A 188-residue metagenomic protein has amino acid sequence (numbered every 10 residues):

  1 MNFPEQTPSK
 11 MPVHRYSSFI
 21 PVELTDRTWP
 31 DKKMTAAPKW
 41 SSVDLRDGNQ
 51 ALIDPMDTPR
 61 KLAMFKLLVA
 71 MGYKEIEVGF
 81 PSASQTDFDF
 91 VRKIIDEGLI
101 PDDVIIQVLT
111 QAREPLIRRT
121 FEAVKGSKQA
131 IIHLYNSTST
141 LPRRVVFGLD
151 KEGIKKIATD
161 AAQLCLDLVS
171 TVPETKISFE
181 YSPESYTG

Functional and structural regions predicted by a protein language model:
N2-D47: N-terminal amphipathic alpha-helix/helix-capping segment at the start of soluble metabolic enzymes
R27, M34, T58, S82-I95 (+2 more regions): Active-site-adjacent beta->alpha loops and helix N-cap segments on the catalytic face of soluble alpha/beta enzymes
W29-P55, H133-F147, V172-E180: N-terminal small/glycine-rich loop or linker at the start of catalytic domains across soluble metabolic enzymes
K61-P81: Catalytic domains of carbohydrate-active enzymes, especially glycoside hydrolases
K74-I100, V104, V108-Q111, N136-V146 (+1 more regions): Glycine-rich, proline-tolerant flexible connector loops at the mouths of alpha/beta enzymes
R92-P101, R119-A130, Q163-E174: Acidic (Asp/Glu)-rich catalytic clusters
E114-T140, E152-G153: Hydrophobic or amphipathic alpha-helical targeting/insertion segments
T140-G188: Helix-rich catalytic cores of soluble enzyme domains
